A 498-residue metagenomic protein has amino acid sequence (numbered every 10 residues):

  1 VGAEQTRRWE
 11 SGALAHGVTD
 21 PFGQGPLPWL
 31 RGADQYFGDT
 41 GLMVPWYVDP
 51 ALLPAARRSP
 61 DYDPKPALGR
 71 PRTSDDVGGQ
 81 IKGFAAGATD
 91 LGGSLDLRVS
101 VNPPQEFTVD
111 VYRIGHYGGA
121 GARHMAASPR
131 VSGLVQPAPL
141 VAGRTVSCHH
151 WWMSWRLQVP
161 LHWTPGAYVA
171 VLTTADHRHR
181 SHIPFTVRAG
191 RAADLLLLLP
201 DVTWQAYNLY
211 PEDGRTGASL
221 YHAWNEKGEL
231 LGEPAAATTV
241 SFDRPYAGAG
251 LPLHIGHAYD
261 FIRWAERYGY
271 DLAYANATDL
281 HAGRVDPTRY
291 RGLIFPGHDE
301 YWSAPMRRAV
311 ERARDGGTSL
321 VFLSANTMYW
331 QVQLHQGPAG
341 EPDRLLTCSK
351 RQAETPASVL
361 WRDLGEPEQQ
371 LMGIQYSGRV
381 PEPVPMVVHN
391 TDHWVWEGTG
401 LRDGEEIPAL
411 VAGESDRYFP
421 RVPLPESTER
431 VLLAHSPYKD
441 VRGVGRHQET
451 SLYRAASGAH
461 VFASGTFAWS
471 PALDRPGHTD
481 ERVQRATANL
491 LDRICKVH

Functional and structural regions predicted by a protein language model:
G17-G79: Proline/serine/threonine-rich low-complexity linkers at boundaries of modular beta-sandwich domains
I81-E106, D110-Y117, A122-F185: Ligand-binding face of N-terminal immunoglobulin V-set domains in extracellular IgSF glycoproteins
P104-P129, H177-P287: Aromatic-Pro/Gly-enriched surface loop or interdomain linker that acts as a lid/target-recognition segment
L134-H149, S154-Q158, T164, G250-Q336: Helical hinge/lid and interdomain linker segments adjacent to catalytic or ligand-binding clefts that mediate domain
V169, L196, R291-P296, V321 (+1 more regions): Structural motif
A249-P252, P356-P367, S470-D480: Active-site rim elements
A265-R267, R417, P425-H498: Extracellular low-complexity, Gly/Ser/Thr-rich intrinsically disordered linkers and protease-sensitive activation/hinge
M328-G443: An acidic, glycine-rich "communication" segment
